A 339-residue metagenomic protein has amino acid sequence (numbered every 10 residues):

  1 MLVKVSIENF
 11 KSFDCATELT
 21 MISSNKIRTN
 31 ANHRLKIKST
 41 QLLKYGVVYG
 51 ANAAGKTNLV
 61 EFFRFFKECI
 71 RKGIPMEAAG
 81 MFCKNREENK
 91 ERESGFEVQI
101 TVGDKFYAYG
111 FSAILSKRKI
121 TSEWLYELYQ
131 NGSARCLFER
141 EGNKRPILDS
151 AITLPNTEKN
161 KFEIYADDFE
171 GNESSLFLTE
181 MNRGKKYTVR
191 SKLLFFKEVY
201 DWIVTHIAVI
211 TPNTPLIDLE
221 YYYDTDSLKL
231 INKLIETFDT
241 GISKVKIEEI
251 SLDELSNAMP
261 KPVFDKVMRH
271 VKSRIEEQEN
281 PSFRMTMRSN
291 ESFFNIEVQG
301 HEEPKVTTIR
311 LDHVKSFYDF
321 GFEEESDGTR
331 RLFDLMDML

Functional and structural regions predicted by a protein language model:
M1-F65: Pre-Walker A-like glycine/lysine-rich segment at the N-terminus of P-loop NTPase domains
E8-K11, T101-K105, V314-S316: Short strand-coil-strand connectors
D14-A16, F106-A108, S133-R135, F317-F320: Short, mixed charged/polar active-site loops that provide acid/base catalysis or chelate metal/phosphate cofactors
T20-N25, S112-K117, E141-R145, E323-G328: A short, sequence-level motif marking secondary-structure junctions
R34, Q41-V47, A51, V60-R118: Conserved P-loop NTP-binding catalytic core
Y45-G50, M268-L339: Conserved ABC ATPase signature
F96-T101, L125, L311-H313: Short beta-strand segments that buttress and anchor functional surface loops
A108-V267: Electropositive, glycine-dotted interaction segments that contact anionic polymers or phosphate-rich ligands
